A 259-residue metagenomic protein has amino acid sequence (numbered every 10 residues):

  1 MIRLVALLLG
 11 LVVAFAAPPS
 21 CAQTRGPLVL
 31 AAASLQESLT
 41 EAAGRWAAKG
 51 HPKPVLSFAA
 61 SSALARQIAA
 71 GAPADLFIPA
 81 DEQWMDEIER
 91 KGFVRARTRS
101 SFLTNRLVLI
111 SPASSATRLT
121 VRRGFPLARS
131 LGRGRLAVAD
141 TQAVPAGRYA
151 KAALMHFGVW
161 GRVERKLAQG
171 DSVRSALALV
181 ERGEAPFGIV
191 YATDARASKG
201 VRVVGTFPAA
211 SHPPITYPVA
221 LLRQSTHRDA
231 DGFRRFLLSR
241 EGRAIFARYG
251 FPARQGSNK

Functional and structural regions predicted by a protein language model:
M1-I2: N-terminal secretory signal peptides that target proteins for export/translocation
V5-A16: Bacterial N-terminal signal peptides
C21-A72, P79-E82, D86-K259: Exported/periplasmic ABC-transporter solute-binding proteins
